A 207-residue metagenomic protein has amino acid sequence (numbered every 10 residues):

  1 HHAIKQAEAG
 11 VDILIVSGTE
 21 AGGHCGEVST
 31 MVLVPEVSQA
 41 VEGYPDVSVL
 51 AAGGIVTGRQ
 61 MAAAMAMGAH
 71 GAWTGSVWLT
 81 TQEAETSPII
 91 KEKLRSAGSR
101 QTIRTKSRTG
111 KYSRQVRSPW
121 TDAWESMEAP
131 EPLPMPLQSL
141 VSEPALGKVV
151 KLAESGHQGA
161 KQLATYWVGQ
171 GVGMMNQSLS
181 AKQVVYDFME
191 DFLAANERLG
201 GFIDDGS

Functional and structural regions predicted by a protein language model:
H1-A3, L14, Q60: Short acidic active-site motifs
H2-A3, A21-E27, T80: Short, small-residue-enriched loops and turns at beta-alpha junctions that line or gate enzyme active sites
K5-Q6, A63: A short acidic, amphipathic alpha-helical/loop segment
Q6-A9, D187: Generic alpha-helical secondary-structure signal
E8-I13, G18-T19, A40, M67-A72: Glycine-enriched alpha-helix->loop->beta-strand junction motifs that scaffold or abut catalytic
T19-G22, M61: Short helix/strand-bridging catalytic loops that position acidic/His residues to coordinate divalent metals and engage
E27-L50, V56-S207: Conserved active-site-proximal phosphate/metal-binding subdomains
